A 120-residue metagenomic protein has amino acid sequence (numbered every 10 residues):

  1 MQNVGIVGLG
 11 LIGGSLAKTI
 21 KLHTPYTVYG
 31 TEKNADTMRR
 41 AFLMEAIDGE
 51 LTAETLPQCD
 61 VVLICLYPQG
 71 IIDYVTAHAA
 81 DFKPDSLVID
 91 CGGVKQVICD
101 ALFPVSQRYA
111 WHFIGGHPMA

Functional and structural regions predicted by a protein language model:
M1, P25, C59, P84-S86 (+1 more regions): A general structural motif
M1-A53: NAD(P)+-binding Rossmann beta1-loop-alpha1 motif at the extreme N-terminus of oxidoreductases
V7, T31, C65, I89-G92 (+1 more regions): Structural motif
A17-K18, F42-L43, Y74-A77, D100-F103: Short amphipathic alpha-helical segments
T37, G70, K95-I98: Conserved short alpha-helix immediately C-terminal to the canonical SAM/SAH-binding motif I of Rossmann-like
E45, P57, R108-W111: Structured loop/turn residues at beta-strand edges in well-structured enzyme cores
E54-F82, S86-I89: Rossmann-like NAD(P)-binding element
A77-A120: Rossmann-like NAD(P)(H) cofactor-binding subdomain of soluble oxidoreductases
